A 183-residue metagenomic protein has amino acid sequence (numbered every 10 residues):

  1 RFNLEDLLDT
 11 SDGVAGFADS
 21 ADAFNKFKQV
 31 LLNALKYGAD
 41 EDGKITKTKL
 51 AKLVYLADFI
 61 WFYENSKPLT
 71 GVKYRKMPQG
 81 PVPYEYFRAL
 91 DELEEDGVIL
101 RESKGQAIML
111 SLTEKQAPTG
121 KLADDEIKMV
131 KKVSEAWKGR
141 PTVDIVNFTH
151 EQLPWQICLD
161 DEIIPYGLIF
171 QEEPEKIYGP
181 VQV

Functional and structural regions predicted by a protein language model:
R1-V183: Domain-edge interaction signal
